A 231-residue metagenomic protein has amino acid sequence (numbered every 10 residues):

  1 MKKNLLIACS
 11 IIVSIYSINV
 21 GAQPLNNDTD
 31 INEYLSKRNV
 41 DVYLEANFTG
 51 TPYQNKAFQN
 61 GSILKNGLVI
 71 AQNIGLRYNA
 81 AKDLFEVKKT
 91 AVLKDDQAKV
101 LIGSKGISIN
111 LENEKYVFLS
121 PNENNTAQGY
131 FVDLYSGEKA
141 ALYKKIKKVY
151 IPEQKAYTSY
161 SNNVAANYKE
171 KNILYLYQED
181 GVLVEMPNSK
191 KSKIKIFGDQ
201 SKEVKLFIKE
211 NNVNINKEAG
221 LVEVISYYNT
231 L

Functional and structural regions predicted by a protein language model:
M1-N26, V224: Bacterial Sec-dependent N-terminal signal peptides
N19-G50: Sec-dependent signal peptide cleavage junction
D30, S104-G106, S192, E203: Exposed alpha-helical structural elements
N47-F48, Q59-S62: A glycine-rich, acidic short-motif signal
Q54, G61-E185: Aromatic-patch recognition
L174-K205: Flexible, solvent-exposed short loops/turns enriched in glycine
I194-L231: Long, compositionally biased interface segments
